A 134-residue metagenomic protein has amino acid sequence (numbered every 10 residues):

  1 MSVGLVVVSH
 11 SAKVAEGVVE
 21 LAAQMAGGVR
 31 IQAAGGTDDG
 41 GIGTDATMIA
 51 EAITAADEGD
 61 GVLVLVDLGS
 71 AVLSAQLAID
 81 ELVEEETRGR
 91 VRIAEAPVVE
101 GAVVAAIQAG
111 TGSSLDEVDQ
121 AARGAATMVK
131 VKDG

Functional and structural regions predicted by a protein language model:
M1-G134: N-terminal loops that bind phosphate or other acidic moieties and the adjacent beta-alpha structural core
